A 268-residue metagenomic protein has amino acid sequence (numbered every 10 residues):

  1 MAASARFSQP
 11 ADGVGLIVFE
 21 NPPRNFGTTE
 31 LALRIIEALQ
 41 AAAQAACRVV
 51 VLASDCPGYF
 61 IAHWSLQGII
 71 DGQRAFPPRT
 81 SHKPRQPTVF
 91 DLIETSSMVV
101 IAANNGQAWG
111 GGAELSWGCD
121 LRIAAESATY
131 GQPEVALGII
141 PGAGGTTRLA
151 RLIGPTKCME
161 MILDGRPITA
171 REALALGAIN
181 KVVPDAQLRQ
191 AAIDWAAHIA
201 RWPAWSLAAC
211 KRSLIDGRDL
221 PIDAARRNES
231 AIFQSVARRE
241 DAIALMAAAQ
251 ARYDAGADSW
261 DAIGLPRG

Functional and structural regions predicted by a protein language model:
M1-A53, P57: Conserved CoA-thioester-binding segment of acyl-CoA-metabolizing enzymes
I17, L52, S65, L115-W117 (+3 more regions): Hydrophobic/aromatic residues within transmembrane alpha-helices of multi-pass small-molecule transporters
A32, L66, Q86, T146 (+4 more regions): A general structural signal for well-ordered alpha-helical segments in protein cores
R34, A38-A41, R85-S97: Catalytic-core regions built around general acid/base machinery
R34, S54-V89, A108: Glycine- (often His-adjacent) and acidic-residue-rich active-site loop that binds/positions the CoA thioester
D91-L207: Crotonase-fold acyl-CoA enzyme core
I123-A128, I179-R227, S235-E240, A255-R267: C-terminal long alpha-helix characteristic of the crotonase
M161-I162, C210-L214, F233, A249: Short alpha-helical scaffolding segments that buttress acidic/His motifs in well-ordered protein cores
